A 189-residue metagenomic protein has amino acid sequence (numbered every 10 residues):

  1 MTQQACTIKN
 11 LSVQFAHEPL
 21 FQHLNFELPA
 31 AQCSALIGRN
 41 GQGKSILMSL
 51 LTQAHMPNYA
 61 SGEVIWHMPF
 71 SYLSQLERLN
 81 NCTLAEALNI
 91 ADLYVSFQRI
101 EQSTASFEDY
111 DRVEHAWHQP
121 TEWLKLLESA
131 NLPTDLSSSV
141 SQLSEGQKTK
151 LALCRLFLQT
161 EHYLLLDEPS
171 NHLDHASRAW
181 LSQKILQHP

Functional and structural regions predicted by a protein language model:
I8-L11, P19-Q32, G62: Conserved beta-strand
I37-R39: The feature captures the beta-strand-to-loop junction immediately N-terminal to the Walker
K44: Conserved lysine of the Walker
R78-Q142: ABC-family P-loop ATPase nucleotide-binding domains
L153: Hydrophobic anchor residue at the start of the ABC signature
L164-E168, L181: Catalytic Walker B motif of ABC-type/P-loop ATPase nucleotide-binding domains
